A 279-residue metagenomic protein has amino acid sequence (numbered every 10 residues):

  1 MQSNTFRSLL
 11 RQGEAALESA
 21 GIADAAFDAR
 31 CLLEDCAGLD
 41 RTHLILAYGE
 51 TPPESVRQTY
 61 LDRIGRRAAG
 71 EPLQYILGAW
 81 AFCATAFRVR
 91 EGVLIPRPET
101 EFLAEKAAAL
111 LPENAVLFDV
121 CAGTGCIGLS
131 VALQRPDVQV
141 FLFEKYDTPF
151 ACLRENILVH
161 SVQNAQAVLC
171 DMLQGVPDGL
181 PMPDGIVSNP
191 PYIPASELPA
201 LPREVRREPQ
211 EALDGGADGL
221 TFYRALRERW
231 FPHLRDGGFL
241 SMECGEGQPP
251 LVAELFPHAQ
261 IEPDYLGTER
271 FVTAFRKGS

Functional and structural regions predicted by a protein language model:
M1-I45: Non-catalytic accessory regions of SAM-dependent methyltransferases
L32, G70, T100, I127 (+6 more regions): Residue-level signal for inorganic ion chemistry
L33-K106: Conserved AdoMet
Q74, I193-S196, G247: Active-site beta-alpha loop architecture of Rossmann-like, nucleotide-cofactor-dependent enzymes
P98-L198: Conserved SAM/SAH cofactor-binding pocket of Class I
A107, V131, V205, L226-W230: Class I S-adenosylmethionine-dependent transferase superfamily signal
Y192-T221: Mobile active-site "lid"/loop adjacent to the S-adenosyl-L-methionine
A217-F275: Conserved Class I SAM-dependent methyltransferase catalytic core
